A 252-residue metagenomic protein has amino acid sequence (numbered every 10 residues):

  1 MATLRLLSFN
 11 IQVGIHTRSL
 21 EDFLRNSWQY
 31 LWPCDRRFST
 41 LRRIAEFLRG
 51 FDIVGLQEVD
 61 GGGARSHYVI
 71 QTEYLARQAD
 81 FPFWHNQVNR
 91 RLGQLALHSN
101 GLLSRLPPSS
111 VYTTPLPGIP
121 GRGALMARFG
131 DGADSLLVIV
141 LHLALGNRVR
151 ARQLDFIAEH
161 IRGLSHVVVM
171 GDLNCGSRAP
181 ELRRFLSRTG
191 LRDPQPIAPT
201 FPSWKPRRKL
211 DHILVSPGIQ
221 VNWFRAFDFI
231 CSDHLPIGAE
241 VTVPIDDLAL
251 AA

Functional and structural regions predicted by a protein language model:
M1-Q78, R91-G93, D155, I245-A252: N-terminal, active-site-proximal structural segment of metallo-dependent hydrolase catalytic domains
R5-N10, R42-S66, A127, L137-L141 (+4 more regions): Active-site beta-strand/loop signature of hydrolases that rely on acidic residues for catalysis
I11-G14, G61, R91-L92, L106-S109 (+4 more regions): Short, solvent-exposed loop/turn segments at secondary-structure junctions
I11-Q12, G55-S135, R225-D228: Structured beta-strand-rich core segments of catalytic domains in phosphoester-bond hydrolases
S27-P33, V59-G62, Y112-T113, I139-R148: Surface-exposed cleft-lining segments at the edges of enzyme active sites
G63-Y68, P82-S104, N174-G238: Active site of divalent-metal-dependent phosphoester/diester hydrolases
R148-E159: Alpha-helical scaffold elements lining the catalytic groove of polysaccharide deacetylases
